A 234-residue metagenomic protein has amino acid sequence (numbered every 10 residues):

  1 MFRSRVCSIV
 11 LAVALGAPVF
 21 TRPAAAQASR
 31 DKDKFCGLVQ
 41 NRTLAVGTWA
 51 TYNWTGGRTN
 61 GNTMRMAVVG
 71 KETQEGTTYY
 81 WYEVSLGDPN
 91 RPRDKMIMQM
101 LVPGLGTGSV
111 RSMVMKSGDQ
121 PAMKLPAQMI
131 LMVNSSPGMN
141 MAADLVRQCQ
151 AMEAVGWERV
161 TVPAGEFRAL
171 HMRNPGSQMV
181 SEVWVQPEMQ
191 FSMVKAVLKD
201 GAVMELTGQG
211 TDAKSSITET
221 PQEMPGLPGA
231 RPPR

Functional and structural regions predicted by a protein language model:
M1-R5: Positively charged n-region of N-terminal signal peptides that target proteins for export
V6-V19: Hydrophobic helical h-region of N-terminal Sec-dependent signal peptides in bacterial secretory/periplasmic proteins
F20-A26: Sec/Tat signal peptide C-region and signal peptidase I cleavage site
Q27-T107, K116-R234: Acidic, serine/threonine-rich low-complexity disordered tracts
R111-M113: Short polybasic amphipathic segments
